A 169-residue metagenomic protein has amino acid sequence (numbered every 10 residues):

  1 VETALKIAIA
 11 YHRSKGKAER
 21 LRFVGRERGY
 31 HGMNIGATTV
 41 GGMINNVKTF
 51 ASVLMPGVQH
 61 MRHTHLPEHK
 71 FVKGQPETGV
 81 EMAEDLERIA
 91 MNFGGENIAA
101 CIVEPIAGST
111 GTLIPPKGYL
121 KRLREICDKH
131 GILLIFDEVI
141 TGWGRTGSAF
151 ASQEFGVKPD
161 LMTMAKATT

Functional and structural regions predicted by a protein language model:
V1-T169: Conserved N-terminal phosphate-binding loop of PLP-dependent enzymes in the Aspartate aminotransferase
